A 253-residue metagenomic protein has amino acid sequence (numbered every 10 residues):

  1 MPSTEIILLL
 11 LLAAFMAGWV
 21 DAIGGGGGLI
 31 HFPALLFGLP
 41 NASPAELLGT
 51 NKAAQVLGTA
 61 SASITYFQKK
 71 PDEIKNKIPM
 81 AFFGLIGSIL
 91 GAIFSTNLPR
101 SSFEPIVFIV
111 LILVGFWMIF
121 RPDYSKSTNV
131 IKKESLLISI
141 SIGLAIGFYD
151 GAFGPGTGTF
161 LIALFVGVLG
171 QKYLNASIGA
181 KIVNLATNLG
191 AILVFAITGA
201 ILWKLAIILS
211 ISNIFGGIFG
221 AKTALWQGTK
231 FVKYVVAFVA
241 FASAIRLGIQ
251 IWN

Functional and structural regions predicted by a protein language model:
M1-S43, T128-S177: Selected transmembrane alpha-helices and immediately adjacent juxtamembrane segments of polytopic inner-membrane
T4, L8, G49, A53 (+5 more regions): Alpha-helical transmembrane segments of integral membrane proteins
L12, M16, T50-A53, A60 (+11 more regions): Hydrophobic residues within alpha-helical transmembrane segments of multi-pass solute transporters/permease subunits
F37-G38, T96, A163-G167, N175 (+3 more regions): Transmembrane helix-loop junction
A42-N51, K75-P79, G170-K181: Membrane-interface alpha-helices at helix entry/exit sites of multi-pass transporters
G49-S102, N188-Y234: Selective hydrophobic functional segments
S61-P71, A92, F108-K132, A244-N253: Transmembrane helix exit motif
A145-P155, A191-G199, A206, S243-N253: Hydrophobic alpha-helical transmembrane segments in multi-pass integral membrane proteins
